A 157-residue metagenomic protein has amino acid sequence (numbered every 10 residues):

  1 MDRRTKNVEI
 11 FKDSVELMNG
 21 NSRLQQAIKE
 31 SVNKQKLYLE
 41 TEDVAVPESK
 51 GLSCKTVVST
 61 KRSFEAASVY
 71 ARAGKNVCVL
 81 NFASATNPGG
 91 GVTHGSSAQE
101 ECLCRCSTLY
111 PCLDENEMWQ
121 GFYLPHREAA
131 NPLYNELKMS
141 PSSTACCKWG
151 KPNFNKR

Functional and structural regions predicted by a protein language model:
M1-R157: Macrodomain-like recognition of ADP-ribose-binding/processing modules
